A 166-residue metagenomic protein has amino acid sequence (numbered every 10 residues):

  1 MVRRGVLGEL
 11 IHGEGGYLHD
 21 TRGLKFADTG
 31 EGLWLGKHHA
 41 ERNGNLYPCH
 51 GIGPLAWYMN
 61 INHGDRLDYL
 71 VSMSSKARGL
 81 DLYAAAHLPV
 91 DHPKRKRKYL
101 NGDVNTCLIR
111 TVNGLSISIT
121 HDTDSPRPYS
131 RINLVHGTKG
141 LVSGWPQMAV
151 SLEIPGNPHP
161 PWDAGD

Functional and structural regions predicted by a protein language model:
M1-K98: Predominantly a Rossmann-like dinucleotide-binding segment in NAD(P)-dependent oxidoreductases
L10, L67, D103-V104, Y129: A structure-centric signal for secondary-structure junctions around beta-strands
H92, V104-N105: Short structured motifs
R95-G102, V112-D166: NAD(P)-dinucleotide binding in Rossmann-like oxidoreductases
C107-I109: Short beta-strand scaffold segments in enzyme catalytic cores
